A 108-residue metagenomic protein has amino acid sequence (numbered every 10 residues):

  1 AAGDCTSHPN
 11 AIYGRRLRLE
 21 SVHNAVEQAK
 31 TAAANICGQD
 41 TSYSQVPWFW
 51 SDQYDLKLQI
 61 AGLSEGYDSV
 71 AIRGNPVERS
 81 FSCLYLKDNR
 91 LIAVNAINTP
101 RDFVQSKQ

Functional and structural regions predicted by a protein language model:
A1-A2: A structural signal for the hydrophobic beta-strands that form the central parallel beta-sheet of Rossmann-like
C5-D102: Mid-to-C-terminal Rossmann-like scaffold of FAD/NAD(P)H-dependent oxidoreductases
Q105-Q108: Juxtadomain coupling helices with adjacent low-complexity linkers
